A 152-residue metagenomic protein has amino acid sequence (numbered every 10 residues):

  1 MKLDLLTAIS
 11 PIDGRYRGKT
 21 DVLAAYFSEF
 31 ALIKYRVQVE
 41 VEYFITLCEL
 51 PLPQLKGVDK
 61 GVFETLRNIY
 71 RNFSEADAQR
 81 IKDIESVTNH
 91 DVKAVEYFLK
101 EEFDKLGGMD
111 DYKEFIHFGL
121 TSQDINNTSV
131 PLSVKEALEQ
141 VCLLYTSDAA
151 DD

Functional and structural regions predicted by a protein language model:
M1-S147: A helix-coil-helix interface module used to build multimeric assemblies and to scaffold catalytic/cofactor sites
D148-D152: A short, hydrophobic C-terminal helix/tail in secreted or cell-surface proteins
